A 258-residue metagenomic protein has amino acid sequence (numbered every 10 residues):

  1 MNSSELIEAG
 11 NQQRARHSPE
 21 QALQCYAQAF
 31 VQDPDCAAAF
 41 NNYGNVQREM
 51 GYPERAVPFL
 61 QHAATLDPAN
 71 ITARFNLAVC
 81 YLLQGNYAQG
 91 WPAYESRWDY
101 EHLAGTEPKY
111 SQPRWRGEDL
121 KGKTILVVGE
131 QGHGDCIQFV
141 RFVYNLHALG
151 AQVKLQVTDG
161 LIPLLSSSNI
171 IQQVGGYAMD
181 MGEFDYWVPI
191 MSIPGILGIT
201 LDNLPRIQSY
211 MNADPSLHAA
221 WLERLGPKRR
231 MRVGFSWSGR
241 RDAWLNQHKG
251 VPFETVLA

Functional and structural regions predicted by a protein language model:
M1-A258: Alpha-helical solenoid repeat scaffolds of the TPR/TPR-like class and their adjacent stem/linker regions that mediate
